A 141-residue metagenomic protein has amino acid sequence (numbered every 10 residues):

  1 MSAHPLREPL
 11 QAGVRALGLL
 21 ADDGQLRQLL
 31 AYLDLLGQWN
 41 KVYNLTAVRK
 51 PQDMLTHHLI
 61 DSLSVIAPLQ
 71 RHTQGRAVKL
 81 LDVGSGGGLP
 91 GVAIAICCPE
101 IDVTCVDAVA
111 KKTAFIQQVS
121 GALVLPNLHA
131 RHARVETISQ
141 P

Functional and structural regions predicted by a protein language model:
M1-A47: N-terminal auxiliary segments of SAM/dcSAM-dependent transferases
A12, Q38, T56, V78-S85: N-terminal hydrophobic or amphipathic segments with adjacent small-residue motifs that include Sec signal peptides
R27-A31, L35, D53-H57, D61-S64: Amphipathic alpha-helical interaction segments
Y43-H57: Class I SAM-dependent methyltransferase Rossmann-like catalytic core, especially the SAM/SAH-binding loop
I60-P141: Conserved SAM/SAH cofactor-binding pocket of Class I
